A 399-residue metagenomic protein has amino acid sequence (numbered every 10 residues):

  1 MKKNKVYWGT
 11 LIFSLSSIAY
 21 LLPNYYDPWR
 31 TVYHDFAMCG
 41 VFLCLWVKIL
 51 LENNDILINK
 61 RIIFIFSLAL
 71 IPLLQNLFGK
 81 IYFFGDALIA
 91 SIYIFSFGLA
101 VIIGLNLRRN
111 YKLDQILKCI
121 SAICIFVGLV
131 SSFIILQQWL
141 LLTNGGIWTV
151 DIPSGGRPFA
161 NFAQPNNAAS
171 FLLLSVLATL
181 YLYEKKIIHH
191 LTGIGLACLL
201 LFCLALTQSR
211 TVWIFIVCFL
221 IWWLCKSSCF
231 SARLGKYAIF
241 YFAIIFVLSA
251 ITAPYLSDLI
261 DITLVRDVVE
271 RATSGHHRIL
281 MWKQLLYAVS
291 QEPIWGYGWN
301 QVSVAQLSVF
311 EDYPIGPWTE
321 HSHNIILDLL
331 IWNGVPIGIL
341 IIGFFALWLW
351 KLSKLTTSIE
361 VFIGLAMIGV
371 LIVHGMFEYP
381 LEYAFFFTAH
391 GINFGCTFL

Functional and structural regions predicted by a protein language model:
M1-I12, L57-R61: N-terminal membrane topogenic signal
M1-K2, I359, I392-L399: A juxtamembrane structural motif centered on a specific transmembrane helix
T10-L22, A37-V47, A69, L73-L74 (+8 more regions): Alpha-helical transmembrane segments of multi-pass inner-membrane proteins
Y20-P28, D328-N333, I363-H390: Membrane helix-loop boundary segments at the extracytoplasmic
Y20-Y33, I49-D55, K80-Y82: Short, hydrophobic transmembrane alpha-helix segments
Y25, K80-I92, P153-N166, E270-R278 (+1 more regions): Short aromatic-rich membrane-water interface segments that cap or initiate transmembrane helices in multi-pass membrane
R157-P158, F219, S249-K283: Flexible juxtamembrane loops connecting transmembrane helices in multi-pass membrane enzymes that build or modify
Q164, I279-T319, I326, N333-I339: TM-adjacent membrane-interface loops and short helices in multi-pass inner/ER membrane proteins
